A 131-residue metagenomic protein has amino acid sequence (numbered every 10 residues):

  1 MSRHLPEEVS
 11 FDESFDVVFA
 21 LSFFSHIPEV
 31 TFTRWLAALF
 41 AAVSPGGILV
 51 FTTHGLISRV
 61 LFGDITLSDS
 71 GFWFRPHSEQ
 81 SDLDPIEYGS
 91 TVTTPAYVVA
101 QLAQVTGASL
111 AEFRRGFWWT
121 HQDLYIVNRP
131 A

Functional and structural regions predicted by a protein language model:
M1-S10, E29-R34, A38, I48-A131: Class I (Rossmann-like) S-adenosyl-L-methionine-dependent methyltransferase catalytic domain, capturing the SAM-binding
F15-D16: Local beta-strand N-terminus motif with an aromatic residue
F19: A conserved beta-strand element that flanks and buttresses the S-adenosyl-L-methionine
I27-P28, V43-S44: Helix-to-beta-strand junctions that scaffold the AdoMet/dcAdoMet cofactor pocket in Class I SAM-dependent enzymes
